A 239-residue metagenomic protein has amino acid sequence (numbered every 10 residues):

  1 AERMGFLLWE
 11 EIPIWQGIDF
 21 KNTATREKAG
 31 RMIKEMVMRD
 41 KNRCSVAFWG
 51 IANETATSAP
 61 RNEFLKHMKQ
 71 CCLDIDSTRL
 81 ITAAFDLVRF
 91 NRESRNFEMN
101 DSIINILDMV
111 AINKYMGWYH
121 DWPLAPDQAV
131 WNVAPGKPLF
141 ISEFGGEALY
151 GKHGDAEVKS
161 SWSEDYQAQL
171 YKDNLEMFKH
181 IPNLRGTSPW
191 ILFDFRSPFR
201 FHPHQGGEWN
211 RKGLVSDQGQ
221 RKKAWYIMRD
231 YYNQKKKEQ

Functional and structural regions predicted by a protein language model:
E2-Q234: Substrate-binding/catalytic cleft of secreted carbohydrate-active enzymes, primarily glycoside hydrolases
